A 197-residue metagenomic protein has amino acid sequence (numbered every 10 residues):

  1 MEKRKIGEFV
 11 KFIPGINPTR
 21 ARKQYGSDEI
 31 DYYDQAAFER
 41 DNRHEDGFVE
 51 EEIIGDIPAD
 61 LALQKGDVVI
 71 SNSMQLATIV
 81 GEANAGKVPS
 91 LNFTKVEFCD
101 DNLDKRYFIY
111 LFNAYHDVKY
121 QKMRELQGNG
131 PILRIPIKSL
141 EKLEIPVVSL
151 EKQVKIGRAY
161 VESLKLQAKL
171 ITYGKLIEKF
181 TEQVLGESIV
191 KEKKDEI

Functional and structural regions predicted by a protein language model:
M1-E29, D41, V147-I197: Non-catalytic DNA-recognition/assembly elements of restriction-modification systems
G7-A21, A36-K65: Sequence-specific dsDNA recognition surfaces
K23-I30, L61-L63, V80-F93: Short, surface-exposed loop/turn microsegments at beta-strand edges and helix-strand junctions
I57-P58, A83, G130: A structural connector/turn signal
S71-N113: A short beta-sheet element
K87-T94, Q127-V154, E182: A short glycine-rich beta-alpha junction/loop motif
K105-N129: Glycine- and charge-enriched low-complexity intrinsically disordered segments
